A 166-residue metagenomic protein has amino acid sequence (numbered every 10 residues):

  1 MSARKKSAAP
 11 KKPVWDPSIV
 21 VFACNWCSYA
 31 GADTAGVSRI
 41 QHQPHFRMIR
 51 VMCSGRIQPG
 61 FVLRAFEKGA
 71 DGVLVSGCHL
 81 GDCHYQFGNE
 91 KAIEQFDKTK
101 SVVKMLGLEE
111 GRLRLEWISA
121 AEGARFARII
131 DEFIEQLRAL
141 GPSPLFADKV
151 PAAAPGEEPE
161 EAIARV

Functional and structural regions predicted by a protein language model:
M1-V166: Iron-sulfur-associated redox domains of electron-transfer enzymes in respiratory and anaerobic energy metabolism
